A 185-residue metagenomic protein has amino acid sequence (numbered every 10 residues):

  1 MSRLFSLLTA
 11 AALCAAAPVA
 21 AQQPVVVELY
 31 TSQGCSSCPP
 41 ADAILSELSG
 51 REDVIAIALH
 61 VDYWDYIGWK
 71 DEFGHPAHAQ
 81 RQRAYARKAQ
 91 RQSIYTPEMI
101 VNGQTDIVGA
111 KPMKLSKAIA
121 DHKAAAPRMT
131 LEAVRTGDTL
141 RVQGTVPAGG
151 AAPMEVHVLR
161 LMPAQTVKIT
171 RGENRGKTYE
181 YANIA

Functional and structural regions predicted by a protein language model:
M1-L8: Bacterial N-terminal signal peptides that target proteins for export
A10, A16-P18: N-terminal signal peptide c-region/cleavage motif recognized by signal peptidases
V19-Y95: Active-site-proximal cofactor/substrate-binding loop regions of enzyme domains
E72-E98, Q104-A185: Short, conserved sequence motifs used for protein processing/export or organelle targeting and for catalysis
